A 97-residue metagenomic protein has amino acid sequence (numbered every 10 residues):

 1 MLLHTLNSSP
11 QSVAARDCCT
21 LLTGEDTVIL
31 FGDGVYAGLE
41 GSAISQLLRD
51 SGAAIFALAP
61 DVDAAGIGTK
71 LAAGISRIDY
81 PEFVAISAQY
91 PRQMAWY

Functional and structural regions predicted by a protein language model:
M1, E25, G52, Y90-P91: A general structural motif
M1-H4, T27-D33, I67-K70: Short, basic, glycine/proline-bearing loop/turn elements
L2-A14, G32-G38: Short, glycine-rich nucleotide/cofactor-binding loops
V13, L39-Q46, D79-E82: A short, acidic, amphipathic alpha-helical segment used as a generic capping/interface helix at domain edges
T20-G24, Q46-G52: Short, conserved loop/helix-junction motifs that constitute active-site signature segments in enzyme catalytic cores
T27-G32, A54-D61: Short internal beta-strands
V35-D50, G68: N-terminal beta-loop-helix "entrance" segment that forms/cooperates in small-molecule cofactor or anionic ligand
A65-Y97: C-terminal structural segments of small proteins and small subunits
